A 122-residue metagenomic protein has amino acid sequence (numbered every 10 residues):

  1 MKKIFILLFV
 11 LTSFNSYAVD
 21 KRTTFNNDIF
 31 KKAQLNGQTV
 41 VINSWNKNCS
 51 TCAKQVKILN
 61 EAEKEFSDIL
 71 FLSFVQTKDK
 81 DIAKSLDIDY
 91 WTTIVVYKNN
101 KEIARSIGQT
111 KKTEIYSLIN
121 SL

Functional and structural regions predicted by a protein language model:
I4-S13: Sec-dependent N-terminal signal peptides
F14-K32, L70: N-terminal "domain-start" segment that seeds a small globular fold
Q34-K47: Short active-site neighborhood of thiol/selenol oxidoreductases, capturing the structured segment around
S44, C49-C52, I94: The canonical Cys-X-X-Cys-His
S44, E63, S67-K80: Thiol-based oxidoreductase modules, predominantly thioredoxin-like and allied folds used for disulfide exchange
T51-E65: Typically the conserved alpha-helix immediately C-terminal to a functionally engaged Cys/Sec in thioredoxin-like
L86-V95: Structural micro-motif
K98-L122: Non-catalytic, surface beta->alpha helical segment in thiol-disulfide oxidoreductase systems
